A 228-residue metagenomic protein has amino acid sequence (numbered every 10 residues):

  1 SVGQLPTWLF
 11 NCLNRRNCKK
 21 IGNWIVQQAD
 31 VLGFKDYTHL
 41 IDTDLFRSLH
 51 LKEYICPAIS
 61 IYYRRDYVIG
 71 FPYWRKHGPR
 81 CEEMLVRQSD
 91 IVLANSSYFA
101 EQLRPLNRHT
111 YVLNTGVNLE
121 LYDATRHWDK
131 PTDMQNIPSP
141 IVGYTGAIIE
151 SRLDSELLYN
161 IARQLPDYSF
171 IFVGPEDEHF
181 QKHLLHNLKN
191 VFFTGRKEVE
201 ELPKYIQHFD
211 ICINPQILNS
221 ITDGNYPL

Functional and structural regions predicted by a protein language model:
V26-D30, F34, R75-V92: Membrane-proximal helix-turn-helix segments that form the acceptor-binding/catalytic region of lipid-linked
R87, E198-D210: Short acidic alpha-helix that forms the nucleotide-activated donor recognition element in Leloir-type transferases
S89-T110: A short, active-site helix/loop in glycosyltransferases that binds the activated sugar's phosphate group
Y98, L113-L119, T125, F209: Carbohydrate-associated surface elements
D123-N136: A short helix/loop element that forms part of the nucleotide-sugar donor recognition site in Leloir-type
M134-R152, A162, F170: Conserved donor-binding/catalytic core segment of Leloir-type glycosyltransferases
F180-P203: Nucleotide-activated donor-binding/catalytic signature segment of Leloir-type glycosyltransferases, i.e., the conserved
E200, N214-L228: Nucleotide-sugar-dependent
